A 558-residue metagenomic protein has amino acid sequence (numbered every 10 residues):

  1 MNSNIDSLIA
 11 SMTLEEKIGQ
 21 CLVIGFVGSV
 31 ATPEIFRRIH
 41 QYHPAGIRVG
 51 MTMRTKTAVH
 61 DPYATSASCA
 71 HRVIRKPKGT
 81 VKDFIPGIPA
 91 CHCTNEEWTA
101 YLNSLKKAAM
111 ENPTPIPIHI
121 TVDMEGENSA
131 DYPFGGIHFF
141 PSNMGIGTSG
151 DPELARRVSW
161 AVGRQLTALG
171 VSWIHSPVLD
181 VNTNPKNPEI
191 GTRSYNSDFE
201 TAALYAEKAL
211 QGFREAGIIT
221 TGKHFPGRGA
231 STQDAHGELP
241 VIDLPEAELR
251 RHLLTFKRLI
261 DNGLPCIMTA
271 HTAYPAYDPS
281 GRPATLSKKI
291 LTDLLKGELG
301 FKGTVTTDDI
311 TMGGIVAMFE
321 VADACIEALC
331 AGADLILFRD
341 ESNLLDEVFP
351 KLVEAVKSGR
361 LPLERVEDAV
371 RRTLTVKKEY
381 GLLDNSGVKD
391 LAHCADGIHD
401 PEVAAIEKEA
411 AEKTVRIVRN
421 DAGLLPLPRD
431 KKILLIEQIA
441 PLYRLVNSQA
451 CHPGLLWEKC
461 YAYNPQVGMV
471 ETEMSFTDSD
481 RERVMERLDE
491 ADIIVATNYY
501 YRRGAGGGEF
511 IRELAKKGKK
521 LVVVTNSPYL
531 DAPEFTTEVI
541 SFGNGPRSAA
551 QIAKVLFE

Functional and structural regions predicted by a protein language model:
M1-H43, V49-M51, G297, M318-E558: Preference for extracellular/luminal or secreted protein segments
M1-P141, N420, A496: N-terminal hydrophobic targeting/anchoring segments and the immediately downstream early-domain regions of hydrolases
S7-T13, E34, R38, H92-T114 (+3 more regions): Second-shell residues forming the walls of enzyme active-site clefts
I18-F26, A45-V49, I118-M124, W173-P177 (+6 more regions): Hydrophobic faces of well-ordered beta-strands that scaffold small-molecule active sites in alpha/beta enzyme cores
V27-S29, M53, V122-A130, F134 (+4 more regions): Short glycine-enriched loops at secondary-structure junctions
D61-E96, G136-L154, K186-Y205, D234-R250 (+3 more regions): Glycine-rich tight-turn/loop motif centered on a GG-T
I116-H119, D123, S159-H175, L435: Acidic-leg catalytic submotif of subtilisin-like serine proteases
G150-V171, H252, A324-A328: Alpha-helical scaffold segments that flank or form the walls of functional sites
